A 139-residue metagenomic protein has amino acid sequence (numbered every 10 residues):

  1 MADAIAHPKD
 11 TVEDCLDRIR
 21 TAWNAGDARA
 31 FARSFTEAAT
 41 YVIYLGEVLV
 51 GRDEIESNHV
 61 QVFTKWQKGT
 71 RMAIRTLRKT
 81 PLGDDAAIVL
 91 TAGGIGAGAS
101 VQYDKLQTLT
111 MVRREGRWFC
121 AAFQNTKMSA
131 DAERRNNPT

Functional and structural regions predicted by a protein language model:
M1-D3, R113-R114: Short S/T/G/P-rich N-terminal loop/turn motif that feeds into the first structured element of a domain
A2-P8, R135: A detector for short, charged/polar N-terminal pre-domain segments
D10, C15, A28-D85, G94 (+1 more regions): A solvent-exposed, acidic/Ser-Thr-rich amphipathic alpha-helical stretch
I19, G26-D27: Short helix-adjacent coil turns
Y41-V42, I88-V89, C120: Short hydrophobic/aromatic-rich beta-strand segments that constitute the beta-sheet cores of beta-sandwich/beta-barrel
L82, G98, R113-R117: Flexible loop/coil segments at beta-strand boundaries within sensory signal-transduction domains
V89-A97: Short beta-strand segments that buttress and anchor functional surface loops
D104-R134: Short beta-strand edge/turn micro-motifs at domain boundaries
